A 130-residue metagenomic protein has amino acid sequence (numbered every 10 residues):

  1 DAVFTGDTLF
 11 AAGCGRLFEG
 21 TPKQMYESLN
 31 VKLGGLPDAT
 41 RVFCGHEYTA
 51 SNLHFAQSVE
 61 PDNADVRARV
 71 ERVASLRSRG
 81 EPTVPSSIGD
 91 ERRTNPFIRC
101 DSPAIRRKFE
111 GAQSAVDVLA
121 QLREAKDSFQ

Functional and structural regions predicted by a protein language model:
D1, K23, V59-P61: Short, hinge-like loop/turn segments at secondary-structure boundaries
D1-A2, T8-L9, C14-R16, E47-Y48: Active-site metal-binding loops of divalent metal-dependent hydrolases
V3, V42: Hydrophobic "anchor" residues on beta-strands that sit immediately upstream of conserved functional sites
D7, M25, H46, I88: Divalent metal-coordination and catalytic microenvironments
A12-G20, L53, Q57-E60: Active-site-proximal segments of metal-dependent phosphoesterases and phosphodiesterases across multiple
G13-T40: Active-site-adjacent loop/tail segments of enzyme domains
N30-R41, Y48-Q130: Accessory terminal helices/loops
